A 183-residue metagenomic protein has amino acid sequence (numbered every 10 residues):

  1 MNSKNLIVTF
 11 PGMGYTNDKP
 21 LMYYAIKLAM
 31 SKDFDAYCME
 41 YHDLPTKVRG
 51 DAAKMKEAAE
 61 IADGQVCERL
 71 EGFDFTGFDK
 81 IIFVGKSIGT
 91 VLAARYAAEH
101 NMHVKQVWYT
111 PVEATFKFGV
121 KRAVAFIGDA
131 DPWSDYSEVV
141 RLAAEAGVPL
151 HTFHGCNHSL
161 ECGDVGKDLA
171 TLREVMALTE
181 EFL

Functional and structural regions predicted by a protein language model:
N2-G77: Serine-hydrolase catalytic machinery in alpha/beta-hydrolase-like enzymes
I81-A94: Gly/Ala-rich beta-loop-alpha elbow adjacent to hydrolase catalytic centers
N101-E113, R122: A conserved short beta-strand
A125-I127, D131, V139: Short beta-strand/loop motif that positions the catalytic acidic residue of the alpha/beta-hydrolase fold
D129-S134, N157-S159: Acidic catalytic loop of the alpha/beta-hydrolase fold
D135-V148: Conserved loop-alpha-helix segment in the C-terminal half of the alpha/beta-hydrolase fold that carries the catalytic
C156-T171: Catalytic histidine-centered segment of alpha/beta-hydrolase-like enzymes
